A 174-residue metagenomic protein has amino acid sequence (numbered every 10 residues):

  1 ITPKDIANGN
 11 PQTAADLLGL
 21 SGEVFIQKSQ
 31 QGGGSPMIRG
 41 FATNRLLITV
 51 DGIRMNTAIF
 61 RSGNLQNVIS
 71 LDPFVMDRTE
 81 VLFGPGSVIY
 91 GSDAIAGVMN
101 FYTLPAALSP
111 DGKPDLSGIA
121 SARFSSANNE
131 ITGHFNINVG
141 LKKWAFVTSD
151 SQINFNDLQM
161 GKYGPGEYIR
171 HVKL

Functional and structural regions predicted by a protein language model:
I1-P11, P36-G40, N67, F124-S126: Short, polar/charged loop or turn motifs at beta-strand boundaries
A14-L17, G34-M37, I48-T49, Q66-I69 (+3 more regions): N-terminal periplasmic accessory domains that precede and gate Gram-negative outer-membrane beta-barrel machines
A15-T57: Extracytoplasmic beta-strand/coil segments of soluble accessory domains associated with Gram-negative outer-membrane
M37, M55-P85: Short acidic/polar hinge/loop motifs at secondary-structure boundaries that mediate gating or recognition
T43, M55, L104, S125-A127 (+1 more regions): Structural signature of outer-membrane beta-barrel domains
R45, F74, K113-D115, V139-A145: Strand-connecting loop/turn motifs
G84, Y102, S121-A127, G140 (+1 more regions): Outer-membrane beta-barrel pore domains and translocons
G118, T132, V139-L174: Periplasmic-side early beta-strands and strand-to-turn transitions of outer-membrane beta-barrels
